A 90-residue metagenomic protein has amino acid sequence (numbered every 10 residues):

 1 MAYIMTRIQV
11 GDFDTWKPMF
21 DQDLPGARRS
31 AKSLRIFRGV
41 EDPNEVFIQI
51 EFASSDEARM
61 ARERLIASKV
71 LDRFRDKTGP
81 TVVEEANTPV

Functional and structural regions predicted by a protein language model:
M1-S68, R73-V90: Short S/T/G/P-rich N-terminal loop/turn motif that feeds into the first structured element of a domain
